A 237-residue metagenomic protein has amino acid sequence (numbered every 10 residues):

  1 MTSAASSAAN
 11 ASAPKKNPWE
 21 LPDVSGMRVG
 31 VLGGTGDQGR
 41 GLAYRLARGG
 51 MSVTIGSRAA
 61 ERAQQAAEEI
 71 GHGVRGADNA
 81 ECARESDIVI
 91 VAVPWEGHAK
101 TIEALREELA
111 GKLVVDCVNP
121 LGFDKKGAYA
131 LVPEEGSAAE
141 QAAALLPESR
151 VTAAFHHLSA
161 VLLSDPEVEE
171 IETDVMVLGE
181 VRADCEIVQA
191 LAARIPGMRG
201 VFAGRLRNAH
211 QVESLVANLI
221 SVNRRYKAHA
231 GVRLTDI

Functional and structural regions predicted by a protein language model:
T2-S6, N10-Q65, E69, R194: NAD(P)+-binding Rossmann beta1-loop-alpha1 motif at the extreme N-terminus of oxidoreductases
S25-R28, G111, E172: Phosphate-coordination loops involved in phosphoryl transfer and adenosine-cofactor binding
V31-L32, V91, V177: Hydrophobic Val/Ile/Leu positions in short beta-strands of Rossmann-like dinucleotide-binding domains
G71-G73, N79-L113, C117-K126: Rossmann-like NAD(P)-binding element
G76, R150-F155, G200-A203: General beta-strand structural signal in soluble alpha/beta enzymes
L105-G111, L145-L146, E169-E170: Short, conserved loop/helix-junction motifs that constitute active-site signature segments in enzyme catalytic cores
V118-V161, D165-E167: Rossmann-fold NAD(P)-binding glycine/threonine-rich loop
T173-I237: Active-site-lining helix/loop region of Rossmann-like oxidoreductase modules
